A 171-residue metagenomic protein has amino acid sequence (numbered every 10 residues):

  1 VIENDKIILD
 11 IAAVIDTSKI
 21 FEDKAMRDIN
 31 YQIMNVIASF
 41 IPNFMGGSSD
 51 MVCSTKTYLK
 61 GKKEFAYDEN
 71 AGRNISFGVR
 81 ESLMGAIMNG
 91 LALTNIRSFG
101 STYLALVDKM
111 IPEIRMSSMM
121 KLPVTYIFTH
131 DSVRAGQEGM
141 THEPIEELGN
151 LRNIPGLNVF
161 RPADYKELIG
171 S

Functional and structural regions predicted by a protein language model:
V1-S171: Thiamine diphosphate
